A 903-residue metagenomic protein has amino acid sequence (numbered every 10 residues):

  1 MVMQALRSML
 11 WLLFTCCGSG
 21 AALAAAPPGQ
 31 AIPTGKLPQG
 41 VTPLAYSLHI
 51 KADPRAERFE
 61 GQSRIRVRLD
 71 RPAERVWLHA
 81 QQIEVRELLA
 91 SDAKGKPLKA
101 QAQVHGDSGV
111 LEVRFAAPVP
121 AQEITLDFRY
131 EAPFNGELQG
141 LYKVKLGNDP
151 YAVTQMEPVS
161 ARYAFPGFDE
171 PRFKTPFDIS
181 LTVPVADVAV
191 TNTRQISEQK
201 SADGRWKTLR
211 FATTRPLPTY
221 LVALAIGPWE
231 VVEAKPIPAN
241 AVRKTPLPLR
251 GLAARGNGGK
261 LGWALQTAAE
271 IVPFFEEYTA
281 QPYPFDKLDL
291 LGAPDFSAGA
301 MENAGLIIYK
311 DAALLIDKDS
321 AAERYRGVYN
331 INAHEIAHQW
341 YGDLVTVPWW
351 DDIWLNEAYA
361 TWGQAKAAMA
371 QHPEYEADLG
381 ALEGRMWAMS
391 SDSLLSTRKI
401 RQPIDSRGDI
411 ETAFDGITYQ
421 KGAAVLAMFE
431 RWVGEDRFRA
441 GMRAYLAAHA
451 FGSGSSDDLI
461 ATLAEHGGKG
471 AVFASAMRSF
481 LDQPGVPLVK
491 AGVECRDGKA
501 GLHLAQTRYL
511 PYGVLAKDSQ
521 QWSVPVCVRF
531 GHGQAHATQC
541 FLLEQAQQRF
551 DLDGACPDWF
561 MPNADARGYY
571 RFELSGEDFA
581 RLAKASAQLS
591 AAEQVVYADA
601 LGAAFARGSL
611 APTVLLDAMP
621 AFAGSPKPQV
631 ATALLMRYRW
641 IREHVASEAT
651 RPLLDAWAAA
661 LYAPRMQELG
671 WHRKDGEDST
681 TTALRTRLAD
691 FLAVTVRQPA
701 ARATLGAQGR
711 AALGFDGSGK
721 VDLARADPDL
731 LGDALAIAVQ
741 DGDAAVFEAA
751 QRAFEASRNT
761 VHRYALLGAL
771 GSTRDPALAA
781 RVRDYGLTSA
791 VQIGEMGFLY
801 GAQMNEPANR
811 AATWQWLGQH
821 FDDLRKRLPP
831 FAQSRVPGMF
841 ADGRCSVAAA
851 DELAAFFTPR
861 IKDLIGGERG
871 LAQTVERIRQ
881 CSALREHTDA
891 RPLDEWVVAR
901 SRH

Functional and structural regions predicted by a protein language model:
L6, L10-F14, L23-E60, L146-Y151 (+2 more regions): N-terminal, polar/Ser/Thr-rich
R64-I83, D178-P184, A505-C527: Surface-exposed beta-strand/loop patches in extracellular or lumenal glycoproteins
R66, D127-A239, W263, Y569 (+1 more regions): Extended, low-hydrophobicity, Ser/Thr/Pro/Gly-biased non-transmembrane segments
V76, Q82-L146, D203-R205, Q547-A555: A surface-exposed beta-strand-loop module
V85, F211, P238-T507, Y512-L515 (+6 more regions): Hydrophobic alpha-helical and helix-loop surface patches within well-folded domains that function as non-catalytic
R86-S91, K469, F473-A474, V486-N563: Beta-strand-rich binding/interaction modules
L98-V119, Q155-R162, D311-I331: Aromatic/His-enriched, Gly/Pro-containing loop or helix-boundary segments that lie immediately adjacent to catalytic
R385-M386, H503, Y512-A516, R529-F530 (+2 more regions): Long, ordered, helix-rich scaffold segments
